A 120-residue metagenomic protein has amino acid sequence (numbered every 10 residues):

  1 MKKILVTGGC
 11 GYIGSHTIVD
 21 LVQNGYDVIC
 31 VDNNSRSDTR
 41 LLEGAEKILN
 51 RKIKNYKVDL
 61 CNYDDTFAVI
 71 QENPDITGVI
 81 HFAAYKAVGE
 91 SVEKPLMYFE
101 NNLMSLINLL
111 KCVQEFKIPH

Functional and structural regions predicted by a protein language model:
M1-H120: N-terminal Rossmann-like NAD(P)+-binding domain of SDR-like oxidoreductases, especially those catalyzing
